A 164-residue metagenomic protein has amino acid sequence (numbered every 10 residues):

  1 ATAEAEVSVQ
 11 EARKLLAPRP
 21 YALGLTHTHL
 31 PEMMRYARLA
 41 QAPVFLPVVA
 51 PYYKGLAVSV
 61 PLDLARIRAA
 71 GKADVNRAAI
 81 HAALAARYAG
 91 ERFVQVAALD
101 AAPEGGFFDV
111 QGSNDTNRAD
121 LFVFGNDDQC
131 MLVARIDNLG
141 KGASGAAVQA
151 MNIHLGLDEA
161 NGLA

Functional and structural regions predicted by a protein language model:
A1-T2, D137: Short acidic/polar capping segments at secondary-structure boundaries
T2-L132: C-terminal substrate-binding/catalytic lobe of Rossmann-fold NAD(P)-dependent oxidoreductases
R118-A164: NAD(P)-dependent Rossmann-like dehydrogenase/reductase catalytic/cofactor-binding core
